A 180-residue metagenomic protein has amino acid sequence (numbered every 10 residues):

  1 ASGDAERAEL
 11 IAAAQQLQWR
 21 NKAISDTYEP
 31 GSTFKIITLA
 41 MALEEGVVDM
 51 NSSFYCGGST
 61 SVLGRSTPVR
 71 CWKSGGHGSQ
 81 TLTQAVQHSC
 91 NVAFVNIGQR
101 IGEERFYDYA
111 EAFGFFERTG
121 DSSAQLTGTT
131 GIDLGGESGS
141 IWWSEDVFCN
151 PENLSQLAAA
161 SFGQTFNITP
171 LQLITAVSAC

Functional and structural regions predicted by a protein language model:
A1-S32, I37-C180: Beta-lactam-recognizing serine transpeptidase/beta-lactamase-like catalytic domain environment
